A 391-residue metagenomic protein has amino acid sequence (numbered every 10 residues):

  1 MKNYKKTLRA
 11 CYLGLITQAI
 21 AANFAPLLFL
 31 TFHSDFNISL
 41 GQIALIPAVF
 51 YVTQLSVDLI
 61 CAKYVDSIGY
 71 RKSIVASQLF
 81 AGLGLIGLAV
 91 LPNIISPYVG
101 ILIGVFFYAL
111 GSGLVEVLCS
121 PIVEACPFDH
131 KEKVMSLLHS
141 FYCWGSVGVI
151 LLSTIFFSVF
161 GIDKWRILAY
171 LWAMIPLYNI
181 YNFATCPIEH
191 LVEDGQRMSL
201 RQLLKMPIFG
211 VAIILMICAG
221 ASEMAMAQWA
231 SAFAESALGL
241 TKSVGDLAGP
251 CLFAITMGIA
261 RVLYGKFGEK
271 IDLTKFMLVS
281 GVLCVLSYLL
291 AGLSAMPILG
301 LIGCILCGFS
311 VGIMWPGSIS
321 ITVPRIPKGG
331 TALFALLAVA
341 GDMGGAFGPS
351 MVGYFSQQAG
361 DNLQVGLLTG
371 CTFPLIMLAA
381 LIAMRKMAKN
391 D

Functional and structural regions predicted by a protein language model:
K6-I38, D58, S120, M226-S231 (+1 more regions): Extracytoplasmic
A25-P26, M206-G258: Extracytoplasmic gate region of multi-pass secondary transporters
L45-K63, C251-L263: Central cavity-lining transmembrane alpha-helices of secondary-active solute carriers, predominantly the Major
L79-I95, L283-A295: C-terminal ends and interior cores of transmembrane alpha-helices in multi-pass membrane transporters/permeases
Y98-L114, L299-I313: Hydrophobic core of transmembrane alpha-helices in multi-pass small-molecule transporters, especially MFS/SLC-type
G104-S140: Cytoplasmic helix-loop-helix junction between adjacent transmembrane helices in 12-TM secondary transporters
D129-H130, V134-I188: Helix-loop-helix hairpin linking two adjacent transmembrane segments in secondary transporters
